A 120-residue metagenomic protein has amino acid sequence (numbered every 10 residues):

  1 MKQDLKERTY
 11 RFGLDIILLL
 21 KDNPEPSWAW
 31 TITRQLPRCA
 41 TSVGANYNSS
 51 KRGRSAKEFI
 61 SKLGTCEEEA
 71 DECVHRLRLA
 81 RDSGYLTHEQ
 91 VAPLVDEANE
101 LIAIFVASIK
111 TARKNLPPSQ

Functional and structural regions predicted by a protein language model:
M1-Q120: Short, C-terminally biased terminal segments at protein or domain edges
